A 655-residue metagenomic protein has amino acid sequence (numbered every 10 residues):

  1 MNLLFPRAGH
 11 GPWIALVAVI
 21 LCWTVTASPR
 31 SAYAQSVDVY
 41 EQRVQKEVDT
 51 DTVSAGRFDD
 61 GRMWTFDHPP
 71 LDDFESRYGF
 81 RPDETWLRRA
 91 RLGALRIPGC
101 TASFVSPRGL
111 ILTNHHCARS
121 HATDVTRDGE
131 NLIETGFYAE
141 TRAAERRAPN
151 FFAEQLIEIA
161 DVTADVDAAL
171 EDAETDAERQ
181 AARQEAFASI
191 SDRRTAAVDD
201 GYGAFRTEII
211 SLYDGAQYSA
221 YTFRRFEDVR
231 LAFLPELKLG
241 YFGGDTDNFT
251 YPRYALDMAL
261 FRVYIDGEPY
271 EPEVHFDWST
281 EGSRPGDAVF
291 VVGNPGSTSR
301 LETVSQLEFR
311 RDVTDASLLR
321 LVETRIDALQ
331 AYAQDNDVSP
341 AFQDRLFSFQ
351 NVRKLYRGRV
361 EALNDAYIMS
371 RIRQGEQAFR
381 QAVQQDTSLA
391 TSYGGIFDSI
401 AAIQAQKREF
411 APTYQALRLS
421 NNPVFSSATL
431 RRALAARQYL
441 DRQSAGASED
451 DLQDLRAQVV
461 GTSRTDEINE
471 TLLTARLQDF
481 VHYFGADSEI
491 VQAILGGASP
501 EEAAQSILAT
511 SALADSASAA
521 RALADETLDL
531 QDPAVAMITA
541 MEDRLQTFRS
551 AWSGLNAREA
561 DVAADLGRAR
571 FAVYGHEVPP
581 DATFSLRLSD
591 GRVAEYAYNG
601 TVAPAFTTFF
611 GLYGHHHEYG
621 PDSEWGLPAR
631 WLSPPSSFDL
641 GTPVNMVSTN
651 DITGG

Functional and structural regions predicted by a protein language model:
N2-F5, H10, V19-G655: Terminal presequence/propeptide segments associated with secretion/organelle targeting and zymogen/polyprotein
